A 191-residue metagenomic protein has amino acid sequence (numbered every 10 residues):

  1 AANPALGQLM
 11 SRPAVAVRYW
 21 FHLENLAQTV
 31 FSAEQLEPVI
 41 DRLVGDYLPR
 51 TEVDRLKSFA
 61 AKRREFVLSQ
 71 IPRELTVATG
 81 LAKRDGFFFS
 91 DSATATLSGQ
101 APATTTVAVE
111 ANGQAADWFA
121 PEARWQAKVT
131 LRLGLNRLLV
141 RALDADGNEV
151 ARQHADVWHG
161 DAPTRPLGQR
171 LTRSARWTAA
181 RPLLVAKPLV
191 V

Functional and structural regions predicted by a protein language model:
A1-T94, G99, R170-L171: Middle-to-C-terminal accessory/interaction subdomains
S58-V191: Low-complexity, disordered linker/stalk regions enriched in Pro/Thr/Ser/Gly
